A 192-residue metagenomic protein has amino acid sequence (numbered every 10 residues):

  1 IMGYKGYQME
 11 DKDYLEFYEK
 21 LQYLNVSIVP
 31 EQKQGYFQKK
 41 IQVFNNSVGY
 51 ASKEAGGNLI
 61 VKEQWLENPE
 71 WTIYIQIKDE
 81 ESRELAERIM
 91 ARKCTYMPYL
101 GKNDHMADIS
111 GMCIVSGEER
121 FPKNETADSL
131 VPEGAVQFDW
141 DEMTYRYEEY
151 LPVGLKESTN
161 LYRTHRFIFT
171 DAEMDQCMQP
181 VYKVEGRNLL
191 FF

Functional and structural regions predicted by a protein language model:
I1-M9: N-terminal ordered "arm"
M9-E19: Short, glycine/acidic-rich hinge or "gate" loops at secondary-structure transitions that mediate conformational
Y23-F192: Internal, well-folded beta-alpha domain core
